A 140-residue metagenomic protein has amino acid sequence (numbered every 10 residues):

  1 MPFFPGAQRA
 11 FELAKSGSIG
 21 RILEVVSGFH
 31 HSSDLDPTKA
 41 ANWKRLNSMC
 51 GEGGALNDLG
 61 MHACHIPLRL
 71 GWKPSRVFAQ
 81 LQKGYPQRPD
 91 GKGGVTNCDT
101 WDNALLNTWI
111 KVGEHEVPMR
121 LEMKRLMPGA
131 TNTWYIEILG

Functional and structural regions predicted by a protein language model:
P2-C98: Predominantly a Rossmann-like dinucleotide-binding segment in NAD(P)-dependent oxidoreductases
C64-G140: Contiguous beta-strand/loop segments that form the cofactor/metal-binding neighborhood of enzyme cores
